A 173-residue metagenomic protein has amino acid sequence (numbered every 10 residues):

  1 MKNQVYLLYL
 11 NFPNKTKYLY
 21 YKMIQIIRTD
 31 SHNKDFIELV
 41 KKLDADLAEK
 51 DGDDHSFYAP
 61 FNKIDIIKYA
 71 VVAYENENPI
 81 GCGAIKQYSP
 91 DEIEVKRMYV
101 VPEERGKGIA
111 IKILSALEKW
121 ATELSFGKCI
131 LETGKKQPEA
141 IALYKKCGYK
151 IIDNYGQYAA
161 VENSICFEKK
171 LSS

Functional and structural regions predicted by a protein language model:
Q4-K34, K169-S173: Conserved N-terminal entry element of GNAT/NAT acetyltransferase domains
I24-K96, V101-E103, L114-S115, N154-Q157 (+1 more regions): Acetyl-CoA-dependent GNAT
T29-H32, G127-I130, G134-C147, D153-S173: C-terminal "cap" of GNAT-fold acetyltransferases
D91, K107, E123-G127: Short coil/turn segments at alpha/beta junctions that flank glycine-rich nucleotide-binding fingerprints
V100, G106-K119, K146: Conserved acetyl-CoA-binding loop-helix of GNAT-fold acetyltransferases
L114, A121-E132: Conserved GNAT acetyl-CoA-binding A-motif
